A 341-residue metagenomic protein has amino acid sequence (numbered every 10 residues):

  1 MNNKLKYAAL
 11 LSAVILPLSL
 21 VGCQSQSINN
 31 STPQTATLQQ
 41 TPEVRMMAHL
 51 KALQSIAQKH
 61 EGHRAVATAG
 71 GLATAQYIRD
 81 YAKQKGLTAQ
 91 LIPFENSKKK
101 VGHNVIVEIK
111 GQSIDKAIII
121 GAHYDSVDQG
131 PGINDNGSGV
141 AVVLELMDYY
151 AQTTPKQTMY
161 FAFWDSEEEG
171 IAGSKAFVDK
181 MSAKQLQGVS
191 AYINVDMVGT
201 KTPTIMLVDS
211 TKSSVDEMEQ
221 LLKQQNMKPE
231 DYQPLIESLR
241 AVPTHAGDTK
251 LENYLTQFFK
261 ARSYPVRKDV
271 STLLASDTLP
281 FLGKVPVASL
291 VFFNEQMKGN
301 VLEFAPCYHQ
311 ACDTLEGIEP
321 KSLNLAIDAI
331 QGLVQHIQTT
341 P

Functional and structural regions predicted by a protein language model:
N2-L10: Bacterial N-terminal signal peptides that target proteins for export
S19-G22: C-terminal motif of bacterial Sec signal peptides marking the signal peptidase cleavage site
Q24-N30: Bacterial lipoprotein signal-peptidase II cleavage site
T32-G70, D125, G299-D313: N-terminal capping segment at the start of a domain
S55-K110: A non-catalytic alpha/beta surface segment that caps or lines the substrate-entry region of metallo-dependent hydrolase
K59, I205-P341: Active-site-adjacent substrate-binding region of metalloamidase/peptidase-like peptide-processing proteins
H60, E95-K98, G111-I114, Y124-D128 (+5 more regions): Solvent-exposed loop/turn segments at secondary-structure junctions within structured extracellular/periplasmic domains
V101, S126-R240: Acidic/histidine-rich catalytic neighborhood of metal-dependent amide-processing enzymes
